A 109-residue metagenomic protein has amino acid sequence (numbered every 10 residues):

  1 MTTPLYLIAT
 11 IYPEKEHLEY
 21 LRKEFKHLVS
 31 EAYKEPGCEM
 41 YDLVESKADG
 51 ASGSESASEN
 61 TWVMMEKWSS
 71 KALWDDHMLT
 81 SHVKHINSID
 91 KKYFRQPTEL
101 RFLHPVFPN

Functional and structural regions predicted by a protein language model:
M1-L5, D42-A57, I86-N109: Glycine-rich beta-strand-turn "strand-cap" elements at beta-sheet edges
L5-I11: Active-site-flanking beta-strand signature of metal-NTP-handling nucleotidyl enzymes and homologous cyclase-like
P13-L18: Short, surface-exposed ligand-recognition loops at beta-strand->loop->(often short) alpha-helix junctions that present
L28-E39, S58-T61, M65-R101: An amphipathic, aromatic/His-enriched active-site/gating alpha helix that lines ligand/cofactor pockets
